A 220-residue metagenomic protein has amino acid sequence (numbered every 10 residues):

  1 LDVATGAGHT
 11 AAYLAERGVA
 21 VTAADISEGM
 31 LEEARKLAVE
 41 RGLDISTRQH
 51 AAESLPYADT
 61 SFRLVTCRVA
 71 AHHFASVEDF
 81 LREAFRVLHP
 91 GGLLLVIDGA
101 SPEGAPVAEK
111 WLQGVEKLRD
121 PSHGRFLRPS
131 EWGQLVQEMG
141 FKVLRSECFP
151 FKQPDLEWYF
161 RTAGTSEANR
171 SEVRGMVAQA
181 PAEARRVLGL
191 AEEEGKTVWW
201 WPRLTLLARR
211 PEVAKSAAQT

Functional and structural regions predicted by a protein language model:
L1-V3, A7-S54: Class I SAM-dependent methyltransferase SAM/SAH-binding core
R63: Conserved acidic residues
T66: A conserved beta-strand element that flanks and buttresses the S-adenosyl-L-methionine
H72-H73: A short His-aromatic
E78-P90: A short glycine-rich, Lys/Arg-flanked "PGG" loop and its adjoining helix->strand segment in the class I
L95-L118: Conserved class I S-adenosyl-L-methionine
R125-M139: Short alpha-helix
R145-T220: Conserved Class I S-adenosyl-L-methionine
